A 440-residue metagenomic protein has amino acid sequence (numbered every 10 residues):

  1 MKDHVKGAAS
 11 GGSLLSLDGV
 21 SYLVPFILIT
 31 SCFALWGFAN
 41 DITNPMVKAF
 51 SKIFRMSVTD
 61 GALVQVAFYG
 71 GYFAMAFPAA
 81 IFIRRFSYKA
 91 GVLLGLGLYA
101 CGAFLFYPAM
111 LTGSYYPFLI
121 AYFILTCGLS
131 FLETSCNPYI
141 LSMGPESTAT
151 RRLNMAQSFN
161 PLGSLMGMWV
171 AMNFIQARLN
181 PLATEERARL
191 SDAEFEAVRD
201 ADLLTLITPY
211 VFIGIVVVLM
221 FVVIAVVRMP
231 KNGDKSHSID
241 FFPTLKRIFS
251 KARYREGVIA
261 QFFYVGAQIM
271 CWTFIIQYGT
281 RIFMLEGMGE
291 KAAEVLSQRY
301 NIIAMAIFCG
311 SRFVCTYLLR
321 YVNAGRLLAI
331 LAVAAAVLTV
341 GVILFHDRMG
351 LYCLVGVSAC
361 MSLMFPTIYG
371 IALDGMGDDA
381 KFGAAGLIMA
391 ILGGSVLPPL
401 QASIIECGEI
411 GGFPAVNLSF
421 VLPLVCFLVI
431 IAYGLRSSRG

Functional and structural regions predicted by a protein language model:
M1-C32, W36, K52: Cytosolic juxtamembrane N-terminal segment immediately preceding the first transmembrane helix of multi-pass
V24-S51, C136-N137, C271-G279, L397: Extracytoplasmic
T43-V47, G167-R178, I248-I302: Extracytoplasmic gate region of multi-pass secondary transporters
L63-I81, I302-V314: Central cavity-lining transmembrane alpha-helices of secondary-active solute carriers, predominantly the Major
M75-Y88, S311-A324, I405: Helix-to-loop junctions at the C-terminal end of transmembrane segments in multipass secondary transporters
G97-T112, V333-H346: C-terminal ends and interior cores of transmembrane alpha-helices in multi-pass membrane transporters/permeases
Y115-L132, M349-M364: Hydrophobic core of transmembrane alpha-helices in multi-pass small-molecule transporters, especially MFS/SLC-type
F131-P145, S362-G377: Intracellular juxtamembrane helix-capping segments at the cytosolic ends of symmetry-related transmembrane helices
